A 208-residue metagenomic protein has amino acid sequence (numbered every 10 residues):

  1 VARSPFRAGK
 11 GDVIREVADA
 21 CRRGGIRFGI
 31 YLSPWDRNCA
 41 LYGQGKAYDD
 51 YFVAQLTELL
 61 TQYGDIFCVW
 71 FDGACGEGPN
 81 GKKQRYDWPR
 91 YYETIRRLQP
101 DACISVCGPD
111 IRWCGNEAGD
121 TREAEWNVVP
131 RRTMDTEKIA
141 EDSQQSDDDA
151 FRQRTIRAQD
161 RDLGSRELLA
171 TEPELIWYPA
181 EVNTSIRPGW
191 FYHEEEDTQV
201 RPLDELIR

Functional and structural regions predicted by a protein language model:
V1-R208: Mature catalytic domains of secreted/periplasmic carbohydrate-active enzymes
